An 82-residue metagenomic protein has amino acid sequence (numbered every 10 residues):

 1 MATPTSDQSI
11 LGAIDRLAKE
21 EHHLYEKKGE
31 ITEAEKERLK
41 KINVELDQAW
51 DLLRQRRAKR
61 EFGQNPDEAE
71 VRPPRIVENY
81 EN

Functional and structural regions predicted by a protein language model:
A2-N82: Extended, charge-rich alpha-helical interface modules
